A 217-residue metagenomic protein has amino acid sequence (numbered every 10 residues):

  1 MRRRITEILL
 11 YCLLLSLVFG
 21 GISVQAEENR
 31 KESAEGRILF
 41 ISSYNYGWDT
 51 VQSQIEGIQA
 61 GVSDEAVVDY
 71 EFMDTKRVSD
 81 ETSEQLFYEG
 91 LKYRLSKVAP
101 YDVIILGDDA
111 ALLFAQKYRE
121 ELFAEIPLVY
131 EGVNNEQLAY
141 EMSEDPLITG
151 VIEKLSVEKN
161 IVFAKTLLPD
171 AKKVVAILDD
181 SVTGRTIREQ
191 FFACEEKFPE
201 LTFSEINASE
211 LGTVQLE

Functional and structural regions predicted by a protein language model:
R2-R4, L10, L14, V24-E217: Short hydrophobic alpha-helices and adjacent helix-cap/hinge residues
